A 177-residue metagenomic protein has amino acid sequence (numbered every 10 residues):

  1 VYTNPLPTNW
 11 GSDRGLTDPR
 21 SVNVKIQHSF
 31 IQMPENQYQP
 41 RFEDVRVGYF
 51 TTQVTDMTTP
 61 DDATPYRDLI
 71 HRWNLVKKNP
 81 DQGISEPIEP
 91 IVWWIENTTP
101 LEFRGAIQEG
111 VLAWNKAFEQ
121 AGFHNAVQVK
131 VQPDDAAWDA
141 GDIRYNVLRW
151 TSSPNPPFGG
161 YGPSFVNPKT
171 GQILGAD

Functional and structural regions predicted by a protein language model:
V1-T99, Q108, A117, A121 (+1 more regions): Auxiliary tRNA-acceptor-end handling modules of aminoacyl-tRNA synthetases
G105-E109, A113: Extended non-catalytic domains of envelope/secretory-pathway proteins
V127: Conserved structured catalytic cores and adjacent interaction surfaces of nucleotide-binding/hydrolyzing enzymes
